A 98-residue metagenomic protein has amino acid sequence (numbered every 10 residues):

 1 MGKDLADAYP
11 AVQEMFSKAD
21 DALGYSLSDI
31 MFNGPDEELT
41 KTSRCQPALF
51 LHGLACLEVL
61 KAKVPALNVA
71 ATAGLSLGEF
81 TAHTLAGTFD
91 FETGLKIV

Functional and structural regions predicted by a protein language model:
M1-V98: FabD-like malonyl-/acyl-CoA
